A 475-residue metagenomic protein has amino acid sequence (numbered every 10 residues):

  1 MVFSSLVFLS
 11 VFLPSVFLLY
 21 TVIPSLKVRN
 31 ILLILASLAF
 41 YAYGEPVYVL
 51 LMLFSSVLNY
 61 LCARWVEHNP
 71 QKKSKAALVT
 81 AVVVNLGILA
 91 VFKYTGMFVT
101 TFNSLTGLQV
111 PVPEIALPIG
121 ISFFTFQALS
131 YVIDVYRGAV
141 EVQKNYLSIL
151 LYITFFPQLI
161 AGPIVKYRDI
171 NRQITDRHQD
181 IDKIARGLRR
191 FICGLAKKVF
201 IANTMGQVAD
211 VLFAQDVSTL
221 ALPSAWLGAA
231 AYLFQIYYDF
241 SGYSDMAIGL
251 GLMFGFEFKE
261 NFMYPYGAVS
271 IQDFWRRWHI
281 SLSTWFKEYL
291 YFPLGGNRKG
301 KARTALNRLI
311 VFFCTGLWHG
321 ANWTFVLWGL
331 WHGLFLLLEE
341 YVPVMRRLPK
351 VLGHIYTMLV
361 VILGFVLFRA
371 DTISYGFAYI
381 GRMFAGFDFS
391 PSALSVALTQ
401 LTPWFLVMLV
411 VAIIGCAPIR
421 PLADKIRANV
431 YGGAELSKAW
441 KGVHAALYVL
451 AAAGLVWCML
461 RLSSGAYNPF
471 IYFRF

Functional and structural regions predicted by a protein language model:
M1-R474: Membrane-embedded transmembrane alpha-helical bundles that form the catalytic cores of multi-pass lipid-modifying
